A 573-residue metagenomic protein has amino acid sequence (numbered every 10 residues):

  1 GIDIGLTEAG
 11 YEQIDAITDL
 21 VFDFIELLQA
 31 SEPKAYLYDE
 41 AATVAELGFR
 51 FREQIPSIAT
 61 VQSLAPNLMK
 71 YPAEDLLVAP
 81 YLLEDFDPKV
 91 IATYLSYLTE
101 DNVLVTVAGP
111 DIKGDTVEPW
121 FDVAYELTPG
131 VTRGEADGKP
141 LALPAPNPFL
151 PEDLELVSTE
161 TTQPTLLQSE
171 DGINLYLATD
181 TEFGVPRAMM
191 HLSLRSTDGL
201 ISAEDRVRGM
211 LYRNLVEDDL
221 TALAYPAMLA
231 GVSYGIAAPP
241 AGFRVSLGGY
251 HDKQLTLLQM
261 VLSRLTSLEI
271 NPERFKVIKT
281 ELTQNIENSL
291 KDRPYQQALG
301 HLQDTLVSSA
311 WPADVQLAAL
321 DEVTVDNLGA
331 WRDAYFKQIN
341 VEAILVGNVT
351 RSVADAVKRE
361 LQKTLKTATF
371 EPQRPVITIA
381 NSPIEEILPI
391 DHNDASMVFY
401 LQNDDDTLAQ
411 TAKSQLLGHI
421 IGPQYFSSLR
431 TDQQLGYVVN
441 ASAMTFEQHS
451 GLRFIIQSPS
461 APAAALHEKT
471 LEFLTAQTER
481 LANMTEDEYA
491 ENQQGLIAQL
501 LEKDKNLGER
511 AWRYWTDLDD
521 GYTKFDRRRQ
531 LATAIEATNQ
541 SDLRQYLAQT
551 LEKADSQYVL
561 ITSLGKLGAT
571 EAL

Functional and structural regions predicted by a protein language model:
G1, D180-V185, Y234-I236, E385-M397 (+2 more regions): A glycine-rich, aromatic-flanked flexible loop/lid motif
G1-R52, E204, L223, A241-I286 (+3 more regions): M16/insulysin-pitrilysin zinc metalloprotease superfamily fold
V21, V105, M210, V261 (+10 more regions): Buried hydrophobic packing residues in well-ordered domains
Y36-T181, A298-S309, A313-L361, P375-I379 (+2 more regions): C-terminal regions of mature proteins
E100-N102, V185-H191, R208, L229-G231 (+12 more regions): Extracytoplasmic
L166-D198, V207, D391-N393: Active-site-adjacent "gating/activation" loops or surface patches in catalytic cores
V185-L223, Q259, F399, A409-I421: Active/ligand-binding-proximal structured segments within catalytic/core domains that scaffold catalytic residues
E217-G242, G248-Y250: Catalytic or ion-translocation cores adjacent to nucleophile or general acid/base/metal-coordination motifs in diverse
